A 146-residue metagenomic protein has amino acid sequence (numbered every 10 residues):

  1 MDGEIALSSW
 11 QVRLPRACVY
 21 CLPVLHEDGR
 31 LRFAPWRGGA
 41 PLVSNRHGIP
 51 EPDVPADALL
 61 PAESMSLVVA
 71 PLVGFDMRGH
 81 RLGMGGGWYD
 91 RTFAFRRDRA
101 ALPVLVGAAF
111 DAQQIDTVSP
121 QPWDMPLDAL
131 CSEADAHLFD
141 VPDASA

Functional and structural regions predicted by a protein language model:
M1-G3, V73-M77: Short glycine-rich anion-binding loops that position phosphate/pyrophosphate groups of nucleotides and phosphorylated
M1-S64: N-terminal active-site beta-alpha-beta segment that forms phosphate/nucleotide-binding and substrate-recognition loops
G29-P35, H80-L82, L105: Short, well-ordered strand-loop elements centered on a beta-strand within folded domains, enriched for acidic residues
R37, P71-V73: Short, basic/glycine-rich phosphate-binding loops at helix/coil junctions that contact nucleotide phosphates
D53-V54, A58, E63-V68, M77-R81 (+1 more regions): Surface-exposed, charge/polar-rich loops and edge strands
